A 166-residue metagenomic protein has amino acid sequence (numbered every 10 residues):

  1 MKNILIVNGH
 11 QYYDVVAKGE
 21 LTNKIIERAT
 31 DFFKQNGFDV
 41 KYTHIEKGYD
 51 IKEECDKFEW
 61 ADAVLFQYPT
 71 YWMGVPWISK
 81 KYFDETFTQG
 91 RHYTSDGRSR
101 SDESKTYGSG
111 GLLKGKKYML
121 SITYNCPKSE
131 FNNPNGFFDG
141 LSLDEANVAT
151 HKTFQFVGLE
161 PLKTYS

Functional and structural regions predicted by a protein language model:
M1-N36: N-terminal beta1-alpha1 ligand-phosphate binding loop
N3-L5, K41, M119, L162-K163: A structural signal for isolated positions on well-ordered beta-strands in alpha/beta enzyme cores
I6-H10, I122-C126, Y165-S166: Short loop/turn segments at strand-loop or loop-helix junctions that form parts of catalytic or ligand-binding pockets
H10-Y12, E46, T70, Y124: Residue-level signal for short, function-critical loop segments
L21, F137-S166: Glycine-rich phosphate/pyrophosphate-binding loop and the adjoining helix
F32-F38, K116, T153-L162: A structural motif corresponding to the C-terminal end of an alpha-helix and its immediate exit/capping segment
N36-Y49, Y165-S166: A short beta-strand-loop structural module common to alpha/beta enzyme folds
K52-T150: Helix-loop-strand module that forms the ligand-binding subsite of alpha/beta enzymes
